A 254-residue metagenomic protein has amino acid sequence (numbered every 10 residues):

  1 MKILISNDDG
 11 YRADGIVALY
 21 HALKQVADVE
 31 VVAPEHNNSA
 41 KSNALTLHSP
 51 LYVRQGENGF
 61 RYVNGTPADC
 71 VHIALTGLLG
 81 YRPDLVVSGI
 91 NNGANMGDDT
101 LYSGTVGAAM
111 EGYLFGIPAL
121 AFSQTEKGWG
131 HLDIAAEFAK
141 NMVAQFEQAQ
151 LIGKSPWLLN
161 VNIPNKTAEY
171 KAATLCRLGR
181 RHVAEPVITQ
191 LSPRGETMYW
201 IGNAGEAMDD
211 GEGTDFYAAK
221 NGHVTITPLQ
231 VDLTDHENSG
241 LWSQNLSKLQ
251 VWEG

Functional and structural regions predicted by a protein language model:
I3, D14-G77, Y81-R82: A cross-family phosphate/adenosyl-ligand binding-site feature
I5-R12, D99-T100: Short, glycine-rich nucleotide/cofactor-binding loops
S6, V32-P34, N64, S88-N91 (+3 more regions): Short beta-strand segments
D9, N37, T66-P67, N91-A94 (+2 more regions): Short glycine-rich anion-binding loops that position phosphate/pyrophosphate groups of nucleotides and phosphorylated
D9-V17, R194, D209: Short acidic, Gly/Ser-rich segments with clustered Asp/Glu that frequently serve as metal-coordination loops in enzyme
Y11-D14, T66-C70, G107, G130 (+2 more regions): Conserved active-site and cofactor/substrate-binding residues in soluble primary-metabolism enzymes
I73, Y81-E126: Internal, conserved structured core segments that host functional sites
I134-G254: Electrostatically charged, flexible surface regions
